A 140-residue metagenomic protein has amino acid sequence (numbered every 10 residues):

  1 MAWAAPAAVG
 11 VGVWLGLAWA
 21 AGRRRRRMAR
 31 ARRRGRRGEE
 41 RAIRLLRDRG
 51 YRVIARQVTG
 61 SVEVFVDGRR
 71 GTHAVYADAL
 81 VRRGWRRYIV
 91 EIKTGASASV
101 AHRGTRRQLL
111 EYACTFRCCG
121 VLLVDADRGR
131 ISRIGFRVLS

Functional and structural regions predicted by a protein language model:
M1-L45: Interdomain/boundary linker segments immediately adjacent to catalytic/signaling cores
A20-A21, W85, D127: Short, flexible active-site-adjacent loop segments at beta-strand->alpha-helix junctions, enriched in small/polar
R25-A29, D67-G68, A96-S97: Surface-exposed cleft-lining segments at the edges of enzyme active sites
A31-G35, L45, R52-R87: Active-site metal-binding core of divalent-cation-utilizing nuclease and nuclease-like domains
E39, T72, T105-Q108: Amphipathic coiled-coil/heptad-repeat helices and related helical stalk/stem segments that mediate oligomerization
R82, K93-S140: Nucleic-acid nuclease catalytic cores
